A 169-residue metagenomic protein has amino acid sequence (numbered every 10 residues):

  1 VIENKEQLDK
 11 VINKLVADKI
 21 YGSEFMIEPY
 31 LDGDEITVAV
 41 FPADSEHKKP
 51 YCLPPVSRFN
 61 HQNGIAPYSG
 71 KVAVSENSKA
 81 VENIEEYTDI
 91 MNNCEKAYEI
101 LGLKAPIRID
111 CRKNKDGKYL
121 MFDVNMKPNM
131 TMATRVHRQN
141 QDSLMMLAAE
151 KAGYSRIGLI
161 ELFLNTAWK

Functional and structural regions predicted by a protein language model:
I2-E3, Y154: Short coil/turn linker and secondary-structure boundary residues
E3-D89, K113-L120: Phosphate-binding site of ATP-dependent enzymes
H47, N83-K169: ATP-dependent carboxylate activation and anion-phosphoryl transfer catalytic cores that bind Mg-ATP to form
